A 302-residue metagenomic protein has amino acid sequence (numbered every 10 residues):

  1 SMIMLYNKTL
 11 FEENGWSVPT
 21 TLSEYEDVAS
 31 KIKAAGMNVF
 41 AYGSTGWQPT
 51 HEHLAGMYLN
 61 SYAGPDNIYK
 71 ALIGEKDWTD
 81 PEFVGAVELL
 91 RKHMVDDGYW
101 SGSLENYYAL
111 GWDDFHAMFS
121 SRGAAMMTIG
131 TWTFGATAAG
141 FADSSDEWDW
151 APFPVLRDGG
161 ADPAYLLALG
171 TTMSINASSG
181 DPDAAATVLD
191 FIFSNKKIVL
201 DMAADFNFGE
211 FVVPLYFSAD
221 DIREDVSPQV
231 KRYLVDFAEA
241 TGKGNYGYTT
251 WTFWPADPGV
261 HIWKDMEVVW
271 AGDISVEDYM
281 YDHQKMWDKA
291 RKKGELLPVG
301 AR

Functional and structural regions predicted by a protein language model:
S1-E26, M37, G43-L72, V95 (+4 more regions): Periplasmic solute-binding protein
E13-N14, A139-G209, Y246: Extracytoplasmic/periplasmic substrate-recognition and gating elements
E13-V18, K92-L110, G123, F141-E147: A local structural motif
L22-D27, L104-S120: Short helix-initiation/N-cap motifs at beta->coil->alpha
D27-K31, I73-Y107, F153: Glycine-centered hinge/linker elements that transmit conformational signals in sensory and ligand-binding systems
A35-V39, F115, S120-I129, D146: Alpha-to-beta junction loops
S61-G85, A139-D143, V155-Y165, Y216-D225 (+1 more regions): Short, solvent-exposed loop/beta-turn-alpha elements that line the ligand-binding surface or hinge of extracytoplasmic
L72, Q229-D288: C-terminal capping/gating helix-and-loop segments adjacent to ligand/active sites or protein-protein/ligand interfaces
